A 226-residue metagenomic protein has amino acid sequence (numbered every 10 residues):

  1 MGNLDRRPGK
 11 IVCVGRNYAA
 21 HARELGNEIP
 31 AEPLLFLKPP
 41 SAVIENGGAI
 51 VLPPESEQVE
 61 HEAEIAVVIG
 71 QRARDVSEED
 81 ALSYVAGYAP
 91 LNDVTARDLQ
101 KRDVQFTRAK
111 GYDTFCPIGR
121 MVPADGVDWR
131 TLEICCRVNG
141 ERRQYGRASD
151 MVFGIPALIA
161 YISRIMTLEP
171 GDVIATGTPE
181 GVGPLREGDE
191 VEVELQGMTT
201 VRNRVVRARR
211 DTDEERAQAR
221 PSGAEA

Functional and structural regions predicted by a protein language model:
M1-A66, Q71, R220, A226: Extended, compositionally biased flexible segments
M1-D5, H21, N27-I29, R97-A226: Catalytic-pocket segment enriched in acidic/His residues
V43, I50-L52, V59, V76 (+3 more regions): Short clusters of hydrophobic/aromatic residues that line enzyme substrate/ligand-binding pockets
P54-S56, A73-E78, R120-G126: Short helix-to-loop capping/linker segments positioned immediately adjacent to catalytic or ligand/cofactor-binding
E57-V59, D80, D128, L185: A generic structural micro-feature
E64-V68, A89, C135: Residues embedded in well-ordered beta-strands
R74-Y88: N-terminal accessory regions of nucleic-acid-interacting proteins
